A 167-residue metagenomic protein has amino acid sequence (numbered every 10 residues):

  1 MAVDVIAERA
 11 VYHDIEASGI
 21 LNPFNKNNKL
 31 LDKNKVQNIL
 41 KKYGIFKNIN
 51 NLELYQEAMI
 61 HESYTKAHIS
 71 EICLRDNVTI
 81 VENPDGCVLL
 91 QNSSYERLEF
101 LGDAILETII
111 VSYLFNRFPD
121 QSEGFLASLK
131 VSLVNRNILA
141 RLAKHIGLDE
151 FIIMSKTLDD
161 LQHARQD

Functional and structural regions predicted by a protein language model:
M1-D167: RNase III-family endoribonuclease catalytic core
